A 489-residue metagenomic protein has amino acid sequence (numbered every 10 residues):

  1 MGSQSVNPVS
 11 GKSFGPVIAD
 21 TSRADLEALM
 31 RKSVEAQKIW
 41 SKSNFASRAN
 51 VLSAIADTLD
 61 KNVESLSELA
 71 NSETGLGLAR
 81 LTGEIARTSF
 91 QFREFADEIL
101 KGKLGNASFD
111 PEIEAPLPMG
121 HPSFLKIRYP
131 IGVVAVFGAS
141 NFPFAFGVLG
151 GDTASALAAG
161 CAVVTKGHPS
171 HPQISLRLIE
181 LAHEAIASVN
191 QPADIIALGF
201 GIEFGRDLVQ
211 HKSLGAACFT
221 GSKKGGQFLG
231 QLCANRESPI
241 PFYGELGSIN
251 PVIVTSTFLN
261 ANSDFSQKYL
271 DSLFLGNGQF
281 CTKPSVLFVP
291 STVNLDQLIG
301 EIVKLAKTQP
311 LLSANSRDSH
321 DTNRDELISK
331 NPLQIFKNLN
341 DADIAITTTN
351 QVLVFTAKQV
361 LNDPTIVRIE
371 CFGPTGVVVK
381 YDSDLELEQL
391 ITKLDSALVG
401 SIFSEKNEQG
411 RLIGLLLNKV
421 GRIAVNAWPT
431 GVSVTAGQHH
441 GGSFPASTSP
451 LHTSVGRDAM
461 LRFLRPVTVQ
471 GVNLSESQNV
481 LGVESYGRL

Functional and structural regions predicted by a protein language model:
M1-M119: N-terminal Rossmann-like NAD(P)+-binding subdomain of aldehyde/semialdehyde dehydrogenases
S5-S10, R31, G244-L246, N277-T282 (+2 more regions): Short, flexible turn/loop "capping" segments at secondary-structure junctions
G11, R48, A70, G160 (+6 more regions): Residue-level signal for inorganic ion chemistry
Q37, S41, A56-V63, S67-A70 (+19 more regions): Structural signal for hydrophobic packing residues in well-ordered secondary-structure cores of soluble enzyme domains
N50-V51, C161-I174, S238-T255, Y269 (+6 more regions): Short loop-to-beta-strand entry elements in the cores of soluble alpha/beta enzymes
K103-F274, T292-D296: Rossmann-like NAD(P) dinucleotide-binding subdomain of oxidoreductase/dehydrogenase enzymes
Q267, V289-L398: NAD(P)-dependent aldehyde/semialdehyde dehydrogenase
A345-T348, D384-S477: C-terminal core of ALDH-fold dehydrogenases
